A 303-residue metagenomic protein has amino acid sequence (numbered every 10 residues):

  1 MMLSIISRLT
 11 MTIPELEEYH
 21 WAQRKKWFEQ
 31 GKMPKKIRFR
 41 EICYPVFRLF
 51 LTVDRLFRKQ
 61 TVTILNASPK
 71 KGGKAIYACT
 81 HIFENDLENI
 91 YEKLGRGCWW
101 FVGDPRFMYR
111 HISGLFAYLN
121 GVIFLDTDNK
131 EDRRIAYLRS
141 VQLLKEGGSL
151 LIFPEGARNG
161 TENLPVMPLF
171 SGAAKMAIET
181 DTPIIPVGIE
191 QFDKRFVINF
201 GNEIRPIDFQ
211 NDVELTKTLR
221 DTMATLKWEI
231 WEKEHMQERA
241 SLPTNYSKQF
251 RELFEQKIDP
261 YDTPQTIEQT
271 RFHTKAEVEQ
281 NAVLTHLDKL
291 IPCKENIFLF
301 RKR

Functional and structural regions predicted by a protein language model:
M2-Q23, R134-R303: Non-catalytic C-terminal accessory region of glycerolipid acyltransferases and related lyso-lipid remodeling enzymes
S7, M11, K36, R40-R58 (+2 more regions): Short hydrophobic helices that act as membrane-entry/anchoring signals
Q23-K35: A short, surface-exposed helix-loop junction/capping segment
E41-P45, D132, L215: Soluble or luminal CAZymes and related metallo-dependent hydrolases
F47-H81: Helix-to-loop junction immediately C-terminal to a conserved catalytic motif
V62-I64, I123-T127, P206: Short acidic-hydrophobic, aromatic-tinged amphipathic segments that line or gate anion-handling sites
K71-K130: Catalytic core of membrane glycerolipid acyltransferases/transacylases, capturing the structured, soluble-facing
